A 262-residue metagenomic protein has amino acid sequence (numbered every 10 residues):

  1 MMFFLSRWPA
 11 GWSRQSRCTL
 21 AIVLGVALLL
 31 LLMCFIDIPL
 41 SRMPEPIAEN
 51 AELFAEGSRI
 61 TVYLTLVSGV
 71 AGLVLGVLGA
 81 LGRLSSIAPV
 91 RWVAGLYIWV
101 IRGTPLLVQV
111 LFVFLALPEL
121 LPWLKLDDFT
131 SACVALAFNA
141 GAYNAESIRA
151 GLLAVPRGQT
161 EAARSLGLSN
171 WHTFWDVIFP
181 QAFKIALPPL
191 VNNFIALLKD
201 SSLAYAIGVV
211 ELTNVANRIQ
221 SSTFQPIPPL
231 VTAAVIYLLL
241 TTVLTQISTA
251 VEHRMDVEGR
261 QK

Functional and structural regions predicted by a protein language model:
M1-K262: Transmembrane alpha-helices and adjacent helix-loop boundaries
